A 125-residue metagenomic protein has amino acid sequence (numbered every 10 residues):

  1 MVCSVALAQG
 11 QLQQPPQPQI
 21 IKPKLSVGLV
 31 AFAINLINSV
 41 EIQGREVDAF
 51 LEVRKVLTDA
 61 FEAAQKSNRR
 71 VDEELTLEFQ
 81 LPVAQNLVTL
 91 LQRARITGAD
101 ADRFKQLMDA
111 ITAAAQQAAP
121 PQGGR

Functional and structural regions predicted by a protein language model:
M1-S4: Sec-dependent N-terminal signal peptides
A6-R125: Positively charged, low-complexity terminal tracts and the immediately adjacent first secondary-structure elements
